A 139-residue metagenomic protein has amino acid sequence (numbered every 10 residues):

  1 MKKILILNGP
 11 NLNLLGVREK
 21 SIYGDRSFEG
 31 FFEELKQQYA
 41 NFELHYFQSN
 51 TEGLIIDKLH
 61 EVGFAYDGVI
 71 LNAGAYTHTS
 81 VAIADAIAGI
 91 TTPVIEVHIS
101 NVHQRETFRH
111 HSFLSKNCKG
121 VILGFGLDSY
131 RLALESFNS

Functional and structural regions predicted by a protein language model:
M1-L5: Extreme N-terminal starter segment of soluble prokaryotic enzymes
P10-L12, G74-T77, S100-V102: Short glycine-rich anion-binding loops that position phosphate/pyrophosphate groups of nucleotides and phosphorylated
L14-E29: Glycine- and acidic-residue-enriched helix-capping/strand-helix junction motifs
H45-G53: Short beta->alpha junction loops
H45-Y46, I95, Q104-S139: Short, glycine-/small-residue-rich phosphate/pyrophosphate-handling segment
L54-K58: Short acidic active-site motifs
V62-G68: Short acidic/histidine-rich motifs immediately flanking catalytic phosphotransfer sites in two-component signaling
S80-T91: Short Gly/Thr/Asp-enriched flexible loops that form oxyanion-binding sites at enzyme active sites
